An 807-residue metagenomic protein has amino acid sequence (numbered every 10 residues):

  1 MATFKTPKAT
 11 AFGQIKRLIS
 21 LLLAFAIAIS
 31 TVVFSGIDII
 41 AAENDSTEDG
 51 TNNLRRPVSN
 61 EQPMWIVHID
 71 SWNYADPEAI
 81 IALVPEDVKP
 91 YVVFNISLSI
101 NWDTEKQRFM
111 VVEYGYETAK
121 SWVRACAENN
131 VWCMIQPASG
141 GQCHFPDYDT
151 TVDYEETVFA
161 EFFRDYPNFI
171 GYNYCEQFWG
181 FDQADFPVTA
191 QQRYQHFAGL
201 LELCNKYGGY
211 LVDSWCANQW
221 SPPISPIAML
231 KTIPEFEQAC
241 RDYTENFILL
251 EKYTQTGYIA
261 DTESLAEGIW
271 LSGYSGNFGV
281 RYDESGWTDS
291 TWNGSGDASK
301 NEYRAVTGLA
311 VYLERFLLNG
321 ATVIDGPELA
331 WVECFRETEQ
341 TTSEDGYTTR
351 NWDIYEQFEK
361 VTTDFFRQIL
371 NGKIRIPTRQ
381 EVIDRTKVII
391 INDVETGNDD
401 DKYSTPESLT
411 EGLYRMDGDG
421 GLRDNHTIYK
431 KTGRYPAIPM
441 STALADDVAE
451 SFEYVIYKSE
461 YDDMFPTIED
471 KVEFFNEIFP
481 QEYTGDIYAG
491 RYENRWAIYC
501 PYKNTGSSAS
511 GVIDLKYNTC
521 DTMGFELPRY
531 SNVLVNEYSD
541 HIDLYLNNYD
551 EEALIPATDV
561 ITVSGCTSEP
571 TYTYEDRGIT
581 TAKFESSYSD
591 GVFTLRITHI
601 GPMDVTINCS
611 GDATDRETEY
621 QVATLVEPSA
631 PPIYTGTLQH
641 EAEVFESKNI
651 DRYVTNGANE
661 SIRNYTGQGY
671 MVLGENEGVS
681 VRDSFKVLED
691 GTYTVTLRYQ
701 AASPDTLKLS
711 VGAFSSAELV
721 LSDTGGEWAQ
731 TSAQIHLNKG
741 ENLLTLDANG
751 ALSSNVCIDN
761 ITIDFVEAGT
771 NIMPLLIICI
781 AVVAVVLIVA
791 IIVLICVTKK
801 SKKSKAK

Functional and structural regions predicted by a protein language model:
T3-T6, G36-R56: Low-complexity, acidic Ser/Thr/Pro-rich repeat tracts that form intrinsically disordered stalk/linker regions of very
F12-A28, S35: Sec-dependent N-terminal signal peptides
A26, I780-I791: Core hydrophobic alpha-helical transmembrane segments of single-pass membrane proteins
I29-S46, L776, V793-S801: Sec-dependent signal peptide cleavage junction
T47-A509, S586-S589: Glycan-processing catalytic domains of CAZymes
L409-T637, V766: C-terminal beta-sandwich/jelly-roll accessory domains of carbohydrate-active enzymes
E627-T770, L776-I780: Extracytoplasmic
K802-K807: Cytoplasmic C-terminal tails of single-pass
